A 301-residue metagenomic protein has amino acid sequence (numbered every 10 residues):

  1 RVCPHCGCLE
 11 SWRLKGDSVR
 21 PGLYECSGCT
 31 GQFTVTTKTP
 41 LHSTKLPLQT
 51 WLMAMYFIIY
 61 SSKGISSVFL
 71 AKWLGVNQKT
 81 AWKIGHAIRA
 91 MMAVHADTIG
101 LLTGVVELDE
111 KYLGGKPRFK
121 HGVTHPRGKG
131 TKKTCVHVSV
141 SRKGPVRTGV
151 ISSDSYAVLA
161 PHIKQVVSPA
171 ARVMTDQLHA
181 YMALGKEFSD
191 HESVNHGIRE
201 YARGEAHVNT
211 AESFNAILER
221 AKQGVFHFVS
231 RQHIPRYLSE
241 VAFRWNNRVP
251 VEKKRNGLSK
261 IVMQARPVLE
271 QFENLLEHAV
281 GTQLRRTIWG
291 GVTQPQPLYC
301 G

Functional and structural regions predicted by a protein language model:
R1-G301: Residue-level recognition of single "structural anchor" positions that define or cap local secondary structure
